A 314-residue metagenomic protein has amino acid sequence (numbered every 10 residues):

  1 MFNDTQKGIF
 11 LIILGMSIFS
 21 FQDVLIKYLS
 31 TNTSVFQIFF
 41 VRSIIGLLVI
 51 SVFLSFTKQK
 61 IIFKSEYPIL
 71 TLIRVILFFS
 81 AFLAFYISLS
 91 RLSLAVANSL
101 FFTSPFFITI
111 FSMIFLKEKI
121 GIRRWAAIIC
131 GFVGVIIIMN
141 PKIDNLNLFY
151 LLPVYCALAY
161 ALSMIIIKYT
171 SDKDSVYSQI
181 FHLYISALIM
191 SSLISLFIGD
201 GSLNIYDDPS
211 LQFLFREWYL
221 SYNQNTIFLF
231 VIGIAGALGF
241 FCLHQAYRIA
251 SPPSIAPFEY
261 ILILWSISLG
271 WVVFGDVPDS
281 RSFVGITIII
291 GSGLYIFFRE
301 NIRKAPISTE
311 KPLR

Functional and structural regions predicted by a protein language model:
M1-L14, L48-I73, I122, I185-F230 (+2 more regions): Membrane-interface interhelical linkers
G8-I12, S65-V75, I120-F132, F149-Y155 (+2 more regions): Cytoplasmic-side transmembrane-helix entry/capping segments in multi-pass membrane proteins
M16-F21, S51, V75, F79-L83 (+6 more regions): Hydrophobic/small/kink-forming positions within alpha-helical transmembrane segments of polytopic membrane proteins
K27, I50, N145-N204, Y219 (+1 more regions): Transmembrane alpha-helical segments that form core, pore/gating elements of small-molecule transporters/exporters
S34-L48, Y86-S104, L146-A159, Y222-I234: Structural signature of hydrophobic alpha-helical transmembrane segments
A97-T103, S171-S186, A237-W271: Helix-helix packing/entry segments at the starts of transmembrane helices
S104-A126, L264-F283: C-terminal transmembrane-helix exit sites in multi-pass transporters
R123-N140, R281-E300: Hydrophobic transmembrane alpha-helices of multi-pass small-molecule transport proteins
